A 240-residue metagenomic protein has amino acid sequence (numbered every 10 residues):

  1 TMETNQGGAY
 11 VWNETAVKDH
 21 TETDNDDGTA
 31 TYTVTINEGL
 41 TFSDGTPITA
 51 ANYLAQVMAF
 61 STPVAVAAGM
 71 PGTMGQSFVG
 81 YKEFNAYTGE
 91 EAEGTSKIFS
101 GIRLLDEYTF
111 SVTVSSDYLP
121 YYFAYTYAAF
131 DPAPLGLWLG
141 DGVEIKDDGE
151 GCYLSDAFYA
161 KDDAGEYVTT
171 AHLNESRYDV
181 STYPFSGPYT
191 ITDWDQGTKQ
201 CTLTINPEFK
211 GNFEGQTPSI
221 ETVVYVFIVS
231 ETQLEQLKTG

Functional and structural regions predicted by a protein language model:
T1-D27: N-terminal lobe/hinge region of extracytoplasmic solute-binding protein
V17-S77, S111, Q236-T239: Aromatic- and charge-enriched surface segment that lines or borders ligand/interaction sites
A30-T35, Y53-Q56, F110-S111, G187-T192 (+2 more regions): Short, well-ordered beta-strand elements
T33-E38, Y108-Y118, T202-P207: Short, hydrophobic/aromatic-enriched beta-strand segments in well-ordered soluble domains
I36-P47, I98-S100, E175-D179, G187-T190 (+1 more regions): Second-shell loop/turn segments in exported
G39-T41, F60-T62, S116-P120, Q196-G197 (+2 more regions): Solvent-exposed loop/turn segments at secondary-structure junctions within structured extracellular/periplasmic domains
G69-E166: Surface-exposed binding/hinge segments that line and control ligand-binding clefts or catalytic entry sites
T126-P218, T222, T232: Gly/Pro-rich hinge or "lid" segments in bacterial periplasmic/extracellular proteins
